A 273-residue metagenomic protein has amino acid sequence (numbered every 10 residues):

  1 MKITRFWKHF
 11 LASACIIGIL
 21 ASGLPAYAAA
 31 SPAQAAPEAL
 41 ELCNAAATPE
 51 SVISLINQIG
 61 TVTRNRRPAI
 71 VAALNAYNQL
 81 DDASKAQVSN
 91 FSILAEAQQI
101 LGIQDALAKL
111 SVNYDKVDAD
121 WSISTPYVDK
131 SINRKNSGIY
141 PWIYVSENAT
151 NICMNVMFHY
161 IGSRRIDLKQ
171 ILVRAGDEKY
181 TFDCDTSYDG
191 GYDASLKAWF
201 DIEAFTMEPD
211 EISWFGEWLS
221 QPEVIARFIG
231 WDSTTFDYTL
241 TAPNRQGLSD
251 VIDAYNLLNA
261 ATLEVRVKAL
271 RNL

Functional and structural regions predicted by a protein language model:
K2-A14: Bacterial N-terminal signal peptides that target proteins for export
C15-G23: Hydrophobic core
G23, Y27-A30, Q99-L273: A generic "folded-domain core" signal
P32-Q34: Intrinsically disordered, low-complexity terminal tails and inter-domain linkers enriched for S/T/G/P/D/E
A36-Q104: Beta-rich interaction/scaffold domains
